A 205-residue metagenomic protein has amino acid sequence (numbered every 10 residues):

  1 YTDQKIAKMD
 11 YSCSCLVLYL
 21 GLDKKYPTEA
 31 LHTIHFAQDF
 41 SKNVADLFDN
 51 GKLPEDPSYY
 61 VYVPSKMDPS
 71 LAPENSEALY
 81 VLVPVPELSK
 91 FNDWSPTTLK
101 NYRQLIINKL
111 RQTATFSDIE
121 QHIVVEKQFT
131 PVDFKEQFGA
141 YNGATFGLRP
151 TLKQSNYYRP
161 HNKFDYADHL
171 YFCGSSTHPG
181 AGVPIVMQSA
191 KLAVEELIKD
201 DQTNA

Functional and structural regions predicted by a protein language model:
Y1-A72: Mid-domain catalytic core of redox enzymes that form a hydrophobic substrate pocket/lid adjacent to a catalytic redox
D10, P69-S76, H161-Y166: Short glycine/proline-enriched loop/turn "hinge" motifs that connect secondary-structure elements and lie
K25-Y26, K52-P54, W94-E136: Flavin-binding catalytic cores
D56, Y60, F116-P179: A glycine-rich dinucleotide-binding beta-alpha-beta segment and adjacent secondary-structure elements that constitute
P84-D93: Amphipathic alpha-helix from the class-I
S175-L197: A conserved FAD-binding loop/helix module that cradles the flavin
I198-A205: Active-site-proximal substrate-binding core of FAD-dependent oxidoreductases
